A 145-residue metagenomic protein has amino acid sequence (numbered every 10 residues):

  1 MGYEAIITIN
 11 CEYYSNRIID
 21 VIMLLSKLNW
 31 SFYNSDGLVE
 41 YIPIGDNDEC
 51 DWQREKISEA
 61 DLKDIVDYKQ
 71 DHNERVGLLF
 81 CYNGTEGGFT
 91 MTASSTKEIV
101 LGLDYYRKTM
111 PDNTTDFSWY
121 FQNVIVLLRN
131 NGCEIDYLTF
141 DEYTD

Functional and structural regions predicted by a protein language model:
M1-E4, I99-D145: Acidic, proline/glycine-rich low-complexity IDRs
M1-G45: Short, extreme N-terminal segment that most often corresponds to the first beta-strand
N10-Y14, N83-T85, T96, Y106-K108: Generic structural motif
C11-Y14, E55, K69, M110-F117: Intrinsic-disorder-associated interaction segments
I19-V21, G37, I42-I44, D64 (+3 more regions): Generic alpha-helix signal with a bias toward terminal, lower-confidence helices and secondary-structure junctions
V21-N29, K69, F121-L128, G132: Hydrophobic, Leu/Ile/Phe/Ala-enriched alpha-helical segments that form helix-helix packing faces
W30-K97: Short, intrinsically disordered low-complexity segments
